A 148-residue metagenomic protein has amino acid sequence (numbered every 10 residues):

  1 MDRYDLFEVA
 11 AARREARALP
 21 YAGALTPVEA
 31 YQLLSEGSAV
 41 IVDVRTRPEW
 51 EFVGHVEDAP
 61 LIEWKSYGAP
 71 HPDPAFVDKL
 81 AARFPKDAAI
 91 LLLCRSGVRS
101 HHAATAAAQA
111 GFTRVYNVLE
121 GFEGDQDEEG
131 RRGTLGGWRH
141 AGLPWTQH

Functional and structural regions predicted by a protein language model:
M1-A39, R47-A89, S100-H148: Rhodanese-like catalytic fold shared by cysteine-dependent sulfurtransferases and DSP/PTP-type phosphatases
D43, G97: Conserved G/P- and acidic residue-centered "switch" motifs that form tight phosphate/ATP-binding loops in soluble
L92-L93: Short, surface-exposed ligand- or partner-binding patches at beta-edge/loop junctions that are enriched in aromatics
